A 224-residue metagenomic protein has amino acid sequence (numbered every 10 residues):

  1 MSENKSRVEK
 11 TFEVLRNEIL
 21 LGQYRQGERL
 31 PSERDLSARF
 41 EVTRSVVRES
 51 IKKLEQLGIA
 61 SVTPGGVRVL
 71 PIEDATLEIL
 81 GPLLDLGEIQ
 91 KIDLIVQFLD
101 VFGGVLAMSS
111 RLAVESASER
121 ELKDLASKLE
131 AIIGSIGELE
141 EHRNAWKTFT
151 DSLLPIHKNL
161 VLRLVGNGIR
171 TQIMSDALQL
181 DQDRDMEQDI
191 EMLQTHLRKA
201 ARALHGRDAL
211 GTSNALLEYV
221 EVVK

Functional and structural regions predicted by a protein language model:
M1-G104, M108: Short linear motifs at protein or domain termini
N4, E138, M186-D189: Residue-level preference for long, well-ordered alpha-helices that form the structural scaffold of enzyme catalytic
R25-Q26, S37, L112, S152 (+1 more regions): Short, flexible active-site loop motifs that bind/organize anionic cofactors or intermediates
D74-T148, M192-A215: All-alpha effector-binding/dimerization core of bacterial HTH-type transcriptional repressors
K91, V101-A117, N144-D185, E218: Hydrophobic, amphipathic alpha-helical faces that serve as interaction scaffolds
I133, T150, R163, N167-K224: C-terminal all-alpha effector/ligand-binding and dimerization domain of prokaryotic HTH-type transcriptional repressors
